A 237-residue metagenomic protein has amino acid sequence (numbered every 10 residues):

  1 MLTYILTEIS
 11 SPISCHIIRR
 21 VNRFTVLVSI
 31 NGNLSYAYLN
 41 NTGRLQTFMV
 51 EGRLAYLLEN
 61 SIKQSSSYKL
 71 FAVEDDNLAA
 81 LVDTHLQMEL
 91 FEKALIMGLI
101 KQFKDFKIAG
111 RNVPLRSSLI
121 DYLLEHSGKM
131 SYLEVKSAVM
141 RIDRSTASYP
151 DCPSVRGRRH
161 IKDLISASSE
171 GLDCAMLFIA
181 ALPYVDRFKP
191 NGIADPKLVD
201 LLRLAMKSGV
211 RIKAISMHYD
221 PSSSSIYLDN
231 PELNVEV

Functional and structural regions predicted by a protein language model:
E8-R19: Structural detector for short beta-strands of small beta-barrel domains
C15, I120-D151, L164: Conserved catalytic cores of phosphodiester-cleaving nucleases, focusing on short active-site segments
N22-L27: Short aromatic-glycine-enriched beta-strand elements
G43-Y56: Short nucleic-acid-contacting surface segments enriched for D/E, G, S/T with interspersed K/R
Q46, L78-A109: Acidic-basic catalytic patches of nuclease active cores, encompassing PD-(D/E)XK and other metal-cofactor nuclease
K63-A80, I226: OB-fold/S1-family single-stranded nucleic acid-binding modules
S145-V155, I165-A194, S216: Nucleic-acid nuclease catalytic cores
L182-V237: Domain-level recognition of nuclease-like catalytic cores that cleave nucleotide substrates
